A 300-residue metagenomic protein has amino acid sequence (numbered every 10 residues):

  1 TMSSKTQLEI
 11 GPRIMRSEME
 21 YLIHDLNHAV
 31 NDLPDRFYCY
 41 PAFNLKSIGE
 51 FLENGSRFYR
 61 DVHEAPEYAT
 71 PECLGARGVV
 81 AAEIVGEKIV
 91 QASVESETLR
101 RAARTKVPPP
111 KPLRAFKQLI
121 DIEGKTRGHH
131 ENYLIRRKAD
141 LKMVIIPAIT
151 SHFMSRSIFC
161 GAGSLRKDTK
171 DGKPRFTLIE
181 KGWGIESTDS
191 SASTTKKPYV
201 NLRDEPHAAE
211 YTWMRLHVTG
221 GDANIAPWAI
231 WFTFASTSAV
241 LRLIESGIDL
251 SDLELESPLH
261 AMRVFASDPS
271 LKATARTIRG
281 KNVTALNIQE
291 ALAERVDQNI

Functional and structural regions predicted by a protein language model:
T1-F116, I145-A162, R166-K167, S190-N201 (+1 more regions): Terminal catalytic/cofactor-binding subdomain
C73-G75, I120-I122, K138, W183-I185 (+1 more regions): Short, solvent-exposed loop/turn segments at secondary-structure junctions
L119-R136: Histidine-centered divalent-metal-coordination microenvironment in nucleic-acid enzymes
R136, R175-S187: Extended, Lys/Arg-enriched charged tracts that mediate electrostatic binding to polyanionic substrates
D140-M143: A short alpha->loop->secondary-structure connector
